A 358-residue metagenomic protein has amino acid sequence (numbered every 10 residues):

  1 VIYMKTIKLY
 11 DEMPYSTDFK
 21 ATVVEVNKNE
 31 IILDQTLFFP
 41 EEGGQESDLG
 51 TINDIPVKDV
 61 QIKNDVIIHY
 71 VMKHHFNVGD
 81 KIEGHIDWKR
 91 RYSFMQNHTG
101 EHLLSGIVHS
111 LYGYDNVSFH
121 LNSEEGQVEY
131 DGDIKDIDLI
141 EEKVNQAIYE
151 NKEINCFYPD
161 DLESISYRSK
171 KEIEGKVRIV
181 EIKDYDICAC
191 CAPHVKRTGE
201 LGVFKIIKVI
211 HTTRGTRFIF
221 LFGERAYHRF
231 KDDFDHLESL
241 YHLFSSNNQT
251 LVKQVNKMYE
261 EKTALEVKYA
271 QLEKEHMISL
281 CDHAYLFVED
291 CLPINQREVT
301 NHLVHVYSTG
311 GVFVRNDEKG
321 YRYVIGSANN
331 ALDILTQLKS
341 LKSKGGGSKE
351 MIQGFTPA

Functional and structural regions predicted by a protein language model:
I2-A358: A glycine- and charged-residue-rich anion-binding loop/surface
